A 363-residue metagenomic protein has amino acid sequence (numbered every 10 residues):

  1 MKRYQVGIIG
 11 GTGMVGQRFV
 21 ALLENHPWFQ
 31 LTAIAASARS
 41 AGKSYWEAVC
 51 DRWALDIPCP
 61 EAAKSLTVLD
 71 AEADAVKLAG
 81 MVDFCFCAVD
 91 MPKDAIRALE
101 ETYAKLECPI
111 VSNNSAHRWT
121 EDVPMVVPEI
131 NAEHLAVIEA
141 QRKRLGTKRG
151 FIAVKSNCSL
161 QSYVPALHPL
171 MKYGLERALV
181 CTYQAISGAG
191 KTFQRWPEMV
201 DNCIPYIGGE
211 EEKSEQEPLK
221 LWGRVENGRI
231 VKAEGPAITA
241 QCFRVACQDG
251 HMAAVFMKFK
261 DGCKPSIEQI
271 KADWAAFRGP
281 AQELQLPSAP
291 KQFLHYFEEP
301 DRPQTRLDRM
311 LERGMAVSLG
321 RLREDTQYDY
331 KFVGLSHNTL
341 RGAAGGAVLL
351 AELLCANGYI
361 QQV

Functional and structural regions predicted by a protein language model:
M1-P205, A237, L322, V348-V363: N-terminal Rossmann-like NAD(P) cofactor-binding subdomain of oxidoreductases, focused on the glycine-rich
Q5, M14, W28-A79, L179-T182 (+1 more regions): C-terminal substrate-binding/catalytic lobe of Rossmann-fold NAD(P)-dependent oxidoreductases
M91, F259-D261, N338: Non-catalytic surface loops within mature trypsin-like serine protease
A95, S162, S266, G342-A343: Secondary-structure boundary/capping motif
L311-V363: NAD(P)-dependent Rossmann-like dehydrogenase/reductase catalytic/cofactor-binding core
